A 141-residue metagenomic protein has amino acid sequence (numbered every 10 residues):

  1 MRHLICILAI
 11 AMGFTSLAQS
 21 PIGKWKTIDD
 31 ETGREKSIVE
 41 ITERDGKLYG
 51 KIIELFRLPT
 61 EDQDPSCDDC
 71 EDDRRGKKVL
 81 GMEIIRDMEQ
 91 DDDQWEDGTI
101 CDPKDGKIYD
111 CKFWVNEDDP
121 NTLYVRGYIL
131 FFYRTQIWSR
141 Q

Functional and structural regions predicted by a protein language model:
H3-S16: Sec-dependent N-terminal signal peptides
Q19-K24, D91-G98, P120-Y124: Short, hydrophobic/aromatic-rich segments at coil-to-beta transitions
S20-G33, L48, I52, D97-T99 (+1 more regions): Tryptophan-anchored aromatic micro-motifs
T32-R34, G106-I108, D118, F131-Y133: A cross-taxa feature marking solvent-exposed loop/turn segments within ectodomains of secreted and single-pass membrane
R34-C111: Central antiparallel beta-sheet cores of small beta-barrel/beta-sandwich binding domains
D102, W114, T122-R134: Short, exposed beta-strand-loop hairpins at the edges of beta-sheets in extracellular/periplasmic proteins
W114-D118, R140-Q141: A short, sequence-level motif marking secondary-structure junctions
